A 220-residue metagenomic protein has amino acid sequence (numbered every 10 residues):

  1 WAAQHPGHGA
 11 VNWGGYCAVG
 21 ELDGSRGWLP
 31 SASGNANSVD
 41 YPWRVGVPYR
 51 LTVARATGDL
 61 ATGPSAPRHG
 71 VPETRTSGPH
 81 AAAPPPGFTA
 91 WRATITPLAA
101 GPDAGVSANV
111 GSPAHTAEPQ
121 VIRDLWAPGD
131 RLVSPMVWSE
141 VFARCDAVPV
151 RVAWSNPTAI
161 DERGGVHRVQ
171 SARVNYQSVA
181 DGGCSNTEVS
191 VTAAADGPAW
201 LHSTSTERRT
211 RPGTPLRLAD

Functional and structural regions predicted by a protein language model:
W1-D23, S38: Secretory/extracellular carbohydrate-interaction modules and structurally similar beta-sandwich "look-alikes"
W1-H5, W28, A90-A93: Short intrinsically disordered, low-complexity coil segments enriched in acidic
W1-H8, G111-S112, E118-D220: Ligand-recognition surfaces built from glycine- and aromatic
A10-G14, A36, R50-T52, A90-T94 (+1 more regions): Ordered hydrophobic segments in well-structured contexts
G14-Y16, R44, T96, T192-A194 (+1 more regions): A structural detector for beta-sheet-dominated domains
C17-V19, T57, A99, A143: Short loop/turn segments at secondary-structure transitions that flank enzyme active sites
G27-P48: Short, aromatic/His-centered strand-loop micro-motif at the edge of beta-sheets
W43-V106: Carbohydrate-binding surfaces in secreted/extracellular proteins
